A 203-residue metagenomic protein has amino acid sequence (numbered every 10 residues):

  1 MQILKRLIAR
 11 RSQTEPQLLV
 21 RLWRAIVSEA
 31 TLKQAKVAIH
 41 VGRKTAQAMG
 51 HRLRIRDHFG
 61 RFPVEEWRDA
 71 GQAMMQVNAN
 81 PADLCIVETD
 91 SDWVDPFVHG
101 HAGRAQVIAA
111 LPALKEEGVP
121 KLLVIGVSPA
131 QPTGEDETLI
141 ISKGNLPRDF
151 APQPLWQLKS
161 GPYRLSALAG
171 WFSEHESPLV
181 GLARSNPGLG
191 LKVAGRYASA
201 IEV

Functional and structural regions predicted by a protein language model:
M1-V203: Domain-level signature for soluble enzymes in the chorismate/prephenate branch of the shikimate pathway
